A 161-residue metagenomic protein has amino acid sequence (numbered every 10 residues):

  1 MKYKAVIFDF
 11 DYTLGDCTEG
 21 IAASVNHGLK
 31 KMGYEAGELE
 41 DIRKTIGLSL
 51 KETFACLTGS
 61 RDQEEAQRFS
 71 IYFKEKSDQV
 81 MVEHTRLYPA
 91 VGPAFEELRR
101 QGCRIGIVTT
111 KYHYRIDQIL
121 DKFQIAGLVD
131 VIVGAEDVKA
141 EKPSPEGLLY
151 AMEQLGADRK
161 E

Functional and structural regions predicted by a protein language model:
M1-K44, S60, R100: Active-site neighborhood of HAD-like aspartate-dependent phosphohydrolases
K2, Q79-I107, H113-D117, P145: Short, acidic loop-to-helix structural element flanking the phosphoryl-transfer center in phosphate-processing enzymes
Y3, F8-F10, F73, V129 (+2 more regions): Conserved hydrophobic/aromatic "anchor" residues that stabilize well-ordered secondary structure elements
A5, G106, E161: Hydrophobic "anchor" residues on beta-strands that sit immediately upstream of conserved functional sites
T45, S49, R86-A90, K111 (+2 more regions): Short beta->alpha linker loops
I46-Q79, P89-G92, E96-R99: A metal-dependent, Asp-based hydrolase signature
Y112-E161: Substrate-recognition "cap/lid" segment bordering the active-site pocket of phosphatases
